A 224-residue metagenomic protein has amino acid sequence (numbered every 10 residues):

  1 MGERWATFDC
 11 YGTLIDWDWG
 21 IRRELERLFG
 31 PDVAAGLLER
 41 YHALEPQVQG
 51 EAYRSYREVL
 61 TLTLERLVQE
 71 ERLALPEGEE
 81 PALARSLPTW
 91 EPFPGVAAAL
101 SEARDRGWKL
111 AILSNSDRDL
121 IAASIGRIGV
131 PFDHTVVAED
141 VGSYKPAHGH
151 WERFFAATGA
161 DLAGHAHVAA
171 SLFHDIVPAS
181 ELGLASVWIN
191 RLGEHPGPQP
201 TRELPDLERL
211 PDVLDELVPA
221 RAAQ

Functional and structural regions predicted by a protein language model:
M1-R4, D18, L75-P76, A84 (+3 more regions): Asp-based, Mg2+/Mn2+-dependent phosphohydrolase catalytic module
G2-A97, R106, D117-D119: N-terminal helical cap/lid subdomain that shapes the substrate entry/recognition surface in HAD-like hydrolases
